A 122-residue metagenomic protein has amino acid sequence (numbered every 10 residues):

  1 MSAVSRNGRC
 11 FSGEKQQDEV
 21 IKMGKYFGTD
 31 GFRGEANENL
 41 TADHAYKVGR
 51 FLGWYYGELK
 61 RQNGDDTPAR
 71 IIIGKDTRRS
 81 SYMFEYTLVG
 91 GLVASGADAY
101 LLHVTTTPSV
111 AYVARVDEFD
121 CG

Functional and structural regions predicted by a protein language model:
E19-G90, A94-S95: An N-terminal, well-structured beta->alpha segment
A69, A99, C121-G122: A short, small-residue-rich loop immediately preceding and capping a beta-strand
V93-T105: Active-site cofactor/substrate anionic-group-binding motifs, chiefly glycine- and Lys/Arg-rich phosphate-binding loops
H103-D120: Conserved phosphate-binding catalytic cores of ATP/NTP-utilizing and phosphoryl-transfer enzymes
